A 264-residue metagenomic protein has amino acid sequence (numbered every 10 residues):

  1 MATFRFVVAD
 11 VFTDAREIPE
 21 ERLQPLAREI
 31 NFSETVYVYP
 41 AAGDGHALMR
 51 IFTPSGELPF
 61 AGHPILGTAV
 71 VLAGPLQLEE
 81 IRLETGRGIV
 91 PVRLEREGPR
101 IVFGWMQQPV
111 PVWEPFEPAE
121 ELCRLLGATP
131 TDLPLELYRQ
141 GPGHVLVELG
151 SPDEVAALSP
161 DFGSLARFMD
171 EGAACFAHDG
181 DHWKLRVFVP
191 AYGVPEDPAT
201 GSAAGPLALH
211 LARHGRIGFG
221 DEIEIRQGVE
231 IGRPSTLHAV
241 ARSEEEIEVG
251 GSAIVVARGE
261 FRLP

Functional and structural regions predicted by a protein language model:
M1-F60, L66-P264: Active-site proximal loop and beta-alpha junction motif in alpha/beta enzyme cores
